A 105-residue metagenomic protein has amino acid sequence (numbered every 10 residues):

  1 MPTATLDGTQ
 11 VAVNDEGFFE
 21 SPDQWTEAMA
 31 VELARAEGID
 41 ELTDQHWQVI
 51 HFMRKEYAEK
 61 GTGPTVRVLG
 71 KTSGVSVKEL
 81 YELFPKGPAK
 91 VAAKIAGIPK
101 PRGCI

Functional and structural regions predicted by a protein language model:
A4-E37: N-terminal first-folded block
V13, T65-I105: Helix-rich interaction surfaces within compact, conserved domain-sized segments that mediate assembly or partner
F18, T62, I98: Gly/Ser/Thr-rich helix-start
F18-Q24, K55-A58, V66-R67, E79-L80: A short, ordered amphipathic alpha-helix with a cationic face
A30, R35-R54, A58-E59, V66 (+2 more regions): Metallocofactor- and cofactor-centric catalytic cores in central/energy metabolism, strongly enriched
